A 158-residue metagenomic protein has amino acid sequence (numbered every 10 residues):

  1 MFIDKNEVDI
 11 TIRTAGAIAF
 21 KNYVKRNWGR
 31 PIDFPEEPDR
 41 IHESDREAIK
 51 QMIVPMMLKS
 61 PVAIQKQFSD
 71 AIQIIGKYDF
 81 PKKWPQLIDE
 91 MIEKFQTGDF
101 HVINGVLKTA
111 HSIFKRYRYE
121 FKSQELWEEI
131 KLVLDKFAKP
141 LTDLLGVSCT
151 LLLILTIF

Functional and structural regions predicted by a protein language model:
M1-F158: Karyopherin-beta/Importin-beta family HEAT-repeat alpha-solenoid scaffold
